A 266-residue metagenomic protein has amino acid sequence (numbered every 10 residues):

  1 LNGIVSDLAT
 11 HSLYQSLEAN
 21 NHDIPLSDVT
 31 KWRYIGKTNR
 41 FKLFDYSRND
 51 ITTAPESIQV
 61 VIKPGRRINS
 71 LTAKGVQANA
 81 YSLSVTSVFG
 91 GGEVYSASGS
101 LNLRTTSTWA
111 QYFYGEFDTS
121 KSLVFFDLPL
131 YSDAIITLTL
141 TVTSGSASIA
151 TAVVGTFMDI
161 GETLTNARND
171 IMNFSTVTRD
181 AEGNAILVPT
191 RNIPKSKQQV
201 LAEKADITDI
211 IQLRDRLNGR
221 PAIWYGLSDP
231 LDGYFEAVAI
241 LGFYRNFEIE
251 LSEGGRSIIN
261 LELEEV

Functional and structural regions predicted by a protein language model:
L1-D50: Tryptophan-rich substrate-binding surfaces of secreted polymer-degrading and adhesive proteins
K37-A54, V61-V266: Extracellular/virion structural assembly segments
